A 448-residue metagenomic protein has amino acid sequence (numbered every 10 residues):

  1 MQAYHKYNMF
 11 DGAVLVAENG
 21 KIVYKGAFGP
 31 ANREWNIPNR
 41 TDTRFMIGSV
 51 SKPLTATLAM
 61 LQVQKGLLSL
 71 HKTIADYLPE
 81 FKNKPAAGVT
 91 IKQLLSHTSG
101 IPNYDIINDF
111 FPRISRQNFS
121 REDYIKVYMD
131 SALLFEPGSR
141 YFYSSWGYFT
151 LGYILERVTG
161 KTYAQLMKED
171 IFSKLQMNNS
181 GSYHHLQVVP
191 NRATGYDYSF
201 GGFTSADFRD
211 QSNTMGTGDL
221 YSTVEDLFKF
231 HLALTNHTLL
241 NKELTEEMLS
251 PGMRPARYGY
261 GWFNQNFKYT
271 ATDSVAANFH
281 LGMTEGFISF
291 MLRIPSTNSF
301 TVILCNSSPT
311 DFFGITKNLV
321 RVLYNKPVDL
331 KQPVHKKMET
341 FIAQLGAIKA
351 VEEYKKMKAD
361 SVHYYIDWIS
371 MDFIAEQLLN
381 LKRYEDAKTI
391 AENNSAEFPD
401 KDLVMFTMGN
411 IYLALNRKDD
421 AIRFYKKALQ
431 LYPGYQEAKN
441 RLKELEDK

Functional and structural regions predicted by a protein language model:
M1-G26, E156-K161, Q165-E169, S173 (+2 more regions): Catalytic loop of the DD-peptidase/beta-lactamase superfamily, centered on the K-T-G motif and neighboring
F10, P30-Y143, K161, F208: Active-site-proximal loop and beta-strand segments within enzyme catalytic domains
V14-K21, M46-S69, T73, L94 (+4 more regions): Alpha-helical scaffold elements that line and support the substrate/ligand-binding pocket of soluble hydrolases
P53, W368, D402-L403, Q436-E437: Helix-start (N-cap) detector for alpha-helical repeat units in TPR-like alpha-solenoids, especially tetratricopeptide
I107-V189, S212-F228: Catalytic-site signature segments of enzymes, centered on catalytic residues
